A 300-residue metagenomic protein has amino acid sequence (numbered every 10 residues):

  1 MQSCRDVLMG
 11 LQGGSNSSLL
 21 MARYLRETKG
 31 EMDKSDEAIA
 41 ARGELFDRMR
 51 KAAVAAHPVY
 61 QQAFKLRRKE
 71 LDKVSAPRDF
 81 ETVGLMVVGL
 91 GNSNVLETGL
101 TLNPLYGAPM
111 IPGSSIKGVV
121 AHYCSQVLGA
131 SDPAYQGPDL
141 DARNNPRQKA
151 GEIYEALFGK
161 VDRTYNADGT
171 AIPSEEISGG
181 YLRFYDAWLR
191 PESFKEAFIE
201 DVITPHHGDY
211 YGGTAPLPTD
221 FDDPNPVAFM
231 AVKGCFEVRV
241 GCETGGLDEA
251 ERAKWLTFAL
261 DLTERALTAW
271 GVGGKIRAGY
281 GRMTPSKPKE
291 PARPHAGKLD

Functional and structural regions predicted by a protein language model:
M1-D300: Basic, Gly/Ser/Thr-rich N-terminal segments that form RNA-phosphate-binding interfaces in CRISPR RAMP
